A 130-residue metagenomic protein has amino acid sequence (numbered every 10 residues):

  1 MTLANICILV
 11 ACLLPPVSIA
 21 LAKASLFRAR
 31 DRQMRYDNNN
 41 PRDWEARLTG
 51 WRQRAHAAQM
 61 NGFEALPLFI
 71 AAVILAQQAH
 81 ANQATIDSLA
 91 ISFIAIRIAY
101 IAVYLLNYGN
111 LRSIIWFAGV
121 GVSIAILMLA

Functional and structural regions predicted by a protein language model:
M1-C7, V73-L89, L127-A130: Helix-coil boundary and interhelical linker segments in multi-pass alpha-helical membrane proteins
M1-P41: N-terminal signal-anchor transmembrane alpha helix
V10-L13, I91-A95, I114, G121: Hydrophobic residues within alpha-helical transmembrane segments of multi-pass solute transporters/permease subunits
A20-K23, L105, L127-M128: Membrane-embedded alpha-helical segments of multi-pass transporters/permeases
N40-Q59: Short membrane-interface loop/juxtamembrane segments of multi-pass integral membrane proteins
N61-I74: Core segments of transmembrane alpha-helices that mediate helix-helix packing or line hydrophobic substrate/ligand
I98-G121: Interfacial loop-to-transmembrane junctions
